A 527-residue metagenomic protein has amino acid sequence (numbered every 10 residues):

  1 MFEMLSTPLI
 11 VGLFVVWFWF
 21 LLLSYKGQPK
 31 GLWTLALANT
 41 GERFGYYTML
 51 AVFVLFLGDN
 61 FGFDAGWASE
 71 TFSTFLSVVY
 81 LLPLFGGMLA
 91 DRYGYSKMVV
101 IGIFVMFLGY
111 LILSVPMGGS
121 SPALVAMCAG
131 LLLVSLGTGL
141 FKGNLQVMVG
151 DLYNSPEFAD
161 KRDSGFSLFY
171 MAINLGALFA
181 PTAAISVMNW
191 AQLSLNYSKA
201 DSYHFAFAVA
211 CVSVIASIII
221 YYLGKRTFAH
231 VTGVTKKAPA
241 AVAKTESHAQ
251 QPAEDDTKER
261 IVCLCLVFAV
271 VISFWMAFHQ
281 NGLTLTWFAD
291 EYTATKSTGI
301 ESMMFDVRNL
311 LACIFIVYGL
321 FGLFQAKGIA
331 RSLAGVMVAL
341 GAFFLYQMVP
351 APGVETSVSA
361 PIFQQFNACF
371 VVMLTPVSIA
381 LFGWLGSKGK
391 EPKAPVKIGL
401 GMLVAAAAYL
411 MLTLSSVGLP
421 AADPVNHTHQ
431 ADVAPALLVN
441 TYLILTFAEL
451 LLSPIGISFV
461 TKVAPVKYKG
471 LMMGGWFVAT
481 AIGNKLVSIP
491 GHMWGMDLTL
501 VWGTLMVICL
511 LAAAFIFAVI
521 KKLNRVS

Functional and structural regions predicted by a protein language model:
M1-K30, S155-D163, I185-E355, S378 (+2 more regions): Intracellular loop-helix junctions on the cytosolic face of multi-pass helical membrane proteins
A36, T40, G109, P122-N144 (+1 more regions): Hydrophobic core of transmembrane alpha-helices in multi-pass small-molecule transporters, especially MFS/SLC-type
A51, F85, L108, V115 (+3 more regions): A gly/Pro-rich, aromatic-decorated transmembrane alpha-helix motif that marks the paired, flexible gating helices
S73-D91, L178, Q365-F382: Central cavity-lining transmembrane alpha-helices of secondary-active solute carriers, predominantly the Major
V79, K161-Q192, A206-S217, D306-R308 (+2 more regions): Glycine-rich segments within core transmembrane alpha-helices of 12-TM secondary carriers
L89, V149, V187, L381 (+2 more regions): Hydrophobic alpha-helical transmembrane and interfacial-helix anchor sites in secondary transporters
R92-M106, D160, Q325-A334, W384-L403: Cytoplasmic membrane-interface "Motif A"-like loop-to-helix N-cap segments of 12-TM Major Facilitator Superfamily
G102-P122, A342-P350, G383, L400-H427: C-terminal ends and interior cores of transmembrane alpha-helices in multi-pass membrane transporters/permeases
